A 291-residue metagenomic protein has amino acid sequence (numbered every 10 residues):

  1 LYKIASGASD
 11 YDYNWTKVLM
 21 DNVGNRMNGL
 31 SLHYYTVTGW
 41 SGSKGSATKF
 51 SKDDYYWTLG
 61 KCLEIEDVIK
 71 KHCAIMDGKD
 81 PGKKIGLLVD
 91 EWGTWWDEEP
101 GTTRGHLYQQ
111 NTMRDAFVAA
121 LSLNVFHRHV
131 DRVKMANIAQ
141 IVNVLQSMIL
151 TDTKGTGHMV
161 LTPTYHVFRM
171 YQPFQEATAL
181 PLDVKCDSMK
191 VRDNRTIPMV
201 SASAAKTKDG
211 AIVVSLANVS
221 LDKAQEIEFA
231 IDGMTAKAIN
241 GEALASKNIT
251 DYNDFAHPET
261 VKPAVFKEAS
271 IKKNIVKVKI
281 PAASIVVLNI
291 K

Functional and structural regions predicted by a protein language model:
L1-Y13, I65-T94, R132-I141: Aromatic-lined carbohydrate-recognition surfaces of secreted/lumenal glycan-active proteins
Y2-S9, K49-E66, G105-D115: The substrate-binding groove and active-site-proximal loops of carbohydrate-active enzymes, especially glycoside
S9-Y34, I65-G78, L123-F126: An active-site-proximal structural segment forming one wall of the substrate-binding cleft that immediately precedes
T16-L63, I85, D90-W95, Y108 (+2 more regions): Aromatic- and acid-rich polysaccharide-binding/catalytic face of secreted or lumenal carbohydrate-active enzymes
L30, H72, E91, A136 (+3 more regions): Conserved, mostly hydrophobic/aromatic
Y34, K84-S201: Aromatic/acidic polysaccharide-binding cleft in carbohydrate-active enzymes
T196-T235, G241, S284-V287: Carbohydrate-binding surface patches
M234-V276: Acidic, Ser/Thr/Pro-rich beta/coil linker or hinge segments at domain junctions
